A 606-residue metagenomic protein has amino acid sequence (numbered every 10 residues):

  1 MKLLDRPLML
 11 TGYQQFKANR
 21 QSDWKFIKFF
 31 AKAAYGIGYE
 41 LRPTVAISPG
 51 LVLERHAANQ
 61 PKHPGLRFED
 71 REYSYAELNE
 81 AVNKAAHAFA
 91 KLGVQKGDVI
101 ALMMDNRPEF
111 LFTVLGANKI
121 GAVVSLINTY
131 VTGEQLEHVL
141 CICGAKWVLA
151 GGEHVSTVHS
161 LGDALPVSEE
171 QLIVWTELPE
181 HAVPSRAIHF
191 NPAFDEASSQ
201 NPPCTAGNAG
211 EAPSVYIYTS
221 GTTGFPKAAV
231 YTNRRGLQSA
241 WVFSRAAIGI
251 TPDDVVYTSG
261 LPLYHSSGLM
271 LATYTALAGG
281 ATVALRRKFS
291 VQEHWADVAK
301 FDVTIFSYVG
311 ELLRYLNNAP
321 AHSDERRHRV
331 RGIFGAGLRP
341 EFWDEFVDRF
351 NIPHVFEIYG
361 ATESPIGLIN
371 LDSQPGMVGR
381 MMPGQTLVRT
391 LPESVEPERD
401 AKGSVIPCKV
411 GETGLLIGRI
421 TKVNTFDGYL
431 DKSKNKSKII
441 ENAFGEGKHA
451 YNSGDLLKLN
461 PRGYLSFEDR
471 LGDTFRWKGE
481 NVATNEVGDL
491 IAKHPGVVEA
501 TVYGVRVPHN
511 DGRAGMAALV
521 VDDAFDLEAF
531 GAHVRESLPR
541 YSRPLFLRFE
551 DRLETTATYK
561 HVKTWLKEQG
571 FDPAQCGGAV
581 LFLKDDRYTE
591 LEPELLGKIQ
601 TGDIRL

Functional and structural regions predicted by a protein language model:
K2-K25, H87, K91-L92, L115 (+4 more regions): Structural core segment of the AMP-binding/adenylate-forming
L41-A46, G50, E54, K62-R107 (+2 more regions): Conserved AMP-binding/adenylate-forming core of the ANL superfamily
N79-A85, A229-G249, G260, L313-R314: Conserved structural elements of the adenylate-forming
V131-E137, V148-A150, G360, I420 (+3 more regions): AMP-binding/adenylate-forming catalytic core of the ANL superfamily
V174, D195-Y218, F225, I250-V256: Conserved pre-ATP/AMP-binding loop-to-beta segment of ANL
W175, L538-H561, G578-D603: AMP-binding/adenylate-forming catalytic domain of the ANL superfamily
L237-V256, Y264-T304: Conserved AMP-binding/adenylation subdomain of ANL enzymes
A278, A296, K300-Y308, N317-P392 (+1 more regions): Gly/Ser/Thr-rich phosphate-binding loop
